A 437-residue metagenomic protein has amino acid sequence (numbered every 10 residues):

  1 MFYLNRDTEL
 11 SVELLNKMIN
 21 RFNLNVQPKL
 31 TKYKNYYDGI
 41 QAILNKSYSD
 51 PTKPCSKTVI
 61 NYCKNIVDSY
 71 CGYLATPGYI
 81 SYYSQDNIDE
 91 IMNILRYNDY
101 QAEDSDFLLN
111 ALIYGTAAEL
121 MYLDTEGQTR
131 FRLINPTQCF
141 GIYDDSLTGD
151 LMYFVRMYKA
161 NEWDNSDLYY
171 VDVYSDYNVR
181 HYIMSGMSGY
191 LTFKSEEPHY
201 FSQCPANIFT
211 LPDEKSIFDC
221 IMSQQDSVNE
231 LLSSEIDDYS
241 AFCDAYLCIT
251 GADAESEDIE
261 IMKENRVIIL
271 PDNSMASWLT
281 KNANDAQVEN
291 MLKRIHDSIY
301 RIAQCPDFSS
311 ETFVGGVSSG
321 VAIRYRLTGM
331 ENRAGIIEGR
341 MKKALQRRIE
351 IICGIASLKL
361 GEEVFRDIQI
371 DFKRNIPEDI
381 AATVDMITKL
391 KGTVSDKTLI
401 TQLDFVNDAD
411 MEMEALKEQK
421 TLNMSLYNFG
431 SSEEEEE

Functional and structural regions predicted by a protein language model:
M1-F131, E433-E437: Extended, helix-rich architectural segments
N25, Y73, P77, N98-E103 (+8 more regions): Short secondary-structure junctions and interdomain/linker hinges
N87, R96-D104, A111, C220 (+6 more regions): Short amphipathic alpha-helical segments
N98, L109, F218, W278-E289 (+3 more regions): Short, charged/polar micro-motifs that form catalytic or ligand-binding hotspots
L108, I113, A118-D213: Extended, regular secondary-structure scaffolds
S185-Y190, K194, D272, F429-E437: Intrinsically disordered, low-complexity linkers and terminal tails enriched in Pro/Gly and often acidic or mixed-charge
L191-A322: Extended, charged amphipathic alpha-helical segments
R294-E437: C-terminal helix-loop subdomains that flank or include functional centers
